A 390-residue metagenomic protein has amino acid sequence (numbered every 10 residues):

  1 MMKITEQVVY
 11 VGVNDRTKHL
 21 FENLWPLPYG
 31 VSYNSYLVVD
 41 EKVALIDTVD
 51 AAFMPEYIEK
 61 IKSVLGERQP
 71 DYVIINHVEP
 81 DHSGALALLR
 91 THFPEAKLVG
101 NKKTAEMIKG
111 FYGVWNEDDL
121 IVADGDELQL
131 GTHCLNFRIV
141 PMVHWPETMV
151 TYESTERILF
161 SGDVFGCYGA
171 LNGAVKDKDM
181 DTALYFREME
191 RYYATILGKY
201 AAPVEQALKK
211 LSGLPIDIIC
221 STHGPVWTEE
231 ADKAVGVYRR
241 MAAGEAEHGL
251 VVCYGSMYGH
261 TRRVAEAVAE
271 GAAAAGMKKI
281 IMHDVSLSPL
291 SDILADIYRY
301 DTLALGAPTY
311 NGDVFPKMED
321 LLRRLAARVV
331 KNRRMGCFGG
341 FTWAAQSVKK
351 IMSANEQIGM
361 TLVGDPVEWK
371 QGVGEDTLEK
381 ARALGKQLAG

Functional and structural regions predicted by a protein language model:
M2-K62, V150-E153, R157-S161, T261: Conserved beta-strand hairpin/beta-sheet module of binuclear metal-dependent hydrolase folds, prominently
K3-E6, V99-T148, Y200-L208: Metallo-beta-lactamase
E41, A52-V99: Active-site metal-binding motif and surrounding structural segment of the metallo-beta-lactamase
K42-A44, Y72, H133, R157-F160 (+4 more regions): Structural motif
I46-T48, P70-V78, L98-N101, L159-G162 (+1 more regions): Active-site neighborhood of phospho(di)ester-bond hydrolases with catalytic His/Asp-centered motifs
A85, P289-I293: Short acidic active-site motifs
L171, V175, D181-V226, A267-H283 (+1 more regions): FMN-binding flavodoxin-like domain, especially the glycine-rich phosphate-binding loop
H223-G249: Terminal amphipathic helices with adjacent charged low-complexity linkers/tails
